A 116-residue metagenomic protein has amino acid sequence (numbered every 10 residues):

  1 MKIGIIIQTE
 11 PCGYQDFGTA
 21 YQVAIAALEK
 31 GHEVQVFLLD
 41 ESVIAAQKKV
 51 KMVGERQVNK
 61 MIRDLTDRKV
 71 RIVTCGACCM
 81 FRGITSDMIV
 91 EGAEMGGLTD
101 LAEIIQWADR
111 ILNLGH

Functional and structural regions predicted by a protein language model:
I3-G18, A45-V50: Short, glycine-rich nucleotide/cofactor-binding loops
F17-K30, V36: Histidine-anchored nucleotide/phosphate-binding helix
A24, N59-R63, L101-A102: Short amphipathic alpha-helical segments and helix-helix/interface helices
A24, V34-D40, I72-G76: Short internal beta-strands
V43-A46, F81-R82: Short, active-site-adjacent cap segments at secondary-structure transitions
K49-V53, I89-E91: Short glycine-enriched, charge-decorated loop/helix-capping segments at active-site entrances that position
M52-M80: A glycine-rich helix N-cap at a beta->alpha junction
F81-L114: C-terminal structural segments of small proteins and small subunits
